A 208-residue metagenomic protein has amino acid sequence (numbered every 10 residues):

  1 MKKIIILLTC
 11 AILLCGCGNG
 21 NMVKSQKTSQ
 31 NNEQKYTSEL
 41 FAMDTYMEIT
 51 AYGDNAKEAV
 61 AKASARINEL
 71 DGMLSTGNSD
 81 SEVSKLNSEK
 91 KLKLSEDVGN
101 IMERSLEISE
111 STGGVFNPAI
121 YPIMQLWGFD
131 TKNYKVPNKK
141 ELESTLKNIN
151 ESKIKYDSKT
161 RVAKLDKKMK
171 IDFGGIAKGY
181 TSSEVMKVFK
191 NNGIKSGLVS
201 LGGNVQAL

Functional and structural regions predicted by a protein language model:
I4-I6, L13-F173, E184-G197: A contiguous, well-ordered beta/alpha segment that forms the leading edge of an enzyme domain
K178: Short, conserved phosphate/pyrophosphate- and ester-handling motifs at nucleotide-, phospho-/glycolipid
T181: Short active-site segment of divalent metal-dependent hydrolases/proteases that encodes the spacing between
S200: NTP-dependent nucleotidyl-transfer catalytic core
G203-L208: Beta-rich nucleic-acid/ligand-interaction surfaces
